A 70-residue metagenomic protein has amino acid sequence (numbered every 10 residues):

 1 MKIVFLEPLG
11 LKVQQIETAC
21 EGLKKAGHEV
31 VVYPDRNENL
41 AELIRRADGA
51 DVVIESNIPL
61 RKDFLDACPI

Functional and structural regions predicted by a protein language model:
M1-V52: N-terminal glycine-/charge-rich "phosphate-binding" loop or analogous flexible N-terminal tail
G49-I70: Phosphate/diphosphate ligand-binding glycine-rich loop within oxidoreductases
